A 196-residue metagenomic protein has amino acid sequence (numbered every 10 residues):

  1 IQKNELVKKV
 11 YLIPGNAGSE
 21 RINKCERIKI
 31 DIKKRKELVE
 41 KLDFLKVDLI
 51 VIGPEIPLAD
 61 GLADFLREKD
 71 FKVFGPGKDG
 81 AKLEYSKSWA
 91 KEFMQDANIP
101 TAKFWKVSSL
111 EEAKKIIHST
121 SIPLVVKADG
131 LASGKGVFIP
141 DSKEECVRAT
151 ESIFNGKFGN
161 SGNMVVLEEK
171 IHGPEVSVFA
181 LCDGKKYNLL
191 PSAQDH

Functional and structural regions predicted by a protein language model:
I1-D79: ATP-binding N-terminal substructure of ATP-dependent carboxylate-amine bond-forming enzymes
K3, E20-R21, F44, F74 (+6 more regions): Solvent-exposed alpha-helices and their adjacent loops that cap or buttress functional pockets in soluble metabolic
R27-K33, W105-S109, P140: Short acidic-hydrophobic, aromatic-tinged amphipathic segments that line or gate anion-handling sites
K33, P57-L58, E111-E112, E144 (+1 more regions): Short alpha-helical
K41, L45, K115-I116, A149: CheY-like receiver
L49, P100-A102, P123-V125, P140-S177 (+2 more regions): Conserved ATP-binding module of the ATP-grasp superfamily
L58-L62, A113, E175-V176: Short, well-ordered alpha-helical microsegments
P76-G136: A conserved helix-loop-beta module that forms one wall/lid of the active-site cleft in ATP-utilizing catalytic domains
